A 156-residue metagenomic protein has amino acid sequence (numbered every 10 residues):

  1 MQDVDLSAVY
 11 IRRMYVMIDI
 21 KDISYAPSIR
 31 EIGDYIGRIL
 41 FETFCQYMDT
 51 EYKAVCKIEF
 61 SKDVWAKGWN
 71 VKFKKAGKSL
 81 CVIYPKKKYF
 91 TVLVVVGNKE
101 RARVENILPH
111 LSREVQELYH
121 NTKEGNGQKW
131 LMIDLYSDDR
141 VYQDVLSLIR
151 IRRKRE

Functional and structural regions predicted by a protein language model:
Q2-E156: Charge-dense, helix-prone N-terminal extensions
